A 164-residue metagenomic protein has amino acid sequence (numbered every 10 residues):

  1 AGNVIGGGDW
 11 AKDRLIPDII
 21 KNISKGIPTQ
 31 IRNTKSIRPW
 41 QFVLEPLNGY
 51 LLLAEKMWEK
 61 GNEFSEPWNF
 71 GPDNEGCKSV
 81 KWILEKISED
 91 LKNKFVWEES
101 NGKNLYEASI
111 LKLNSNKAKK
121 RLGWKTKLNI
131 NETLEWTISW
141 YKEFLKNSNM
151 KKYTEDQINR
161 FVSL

Functional and structural regions predicted by a protein language model:
A1-G61, N74-D90: NAD(P)-dependent short-chain dehydrogenase/reductase
P28-I31, L53-W68, F95, F144-Y153: Core catalytic loop region at the nicotinamide-binding pocket of NAD(P)H-dependent oxidoreductases
I37-R38, K127-I130: Donor nucleotide-sugar recognition loop
V43, P67, K103-K125, K146: Conserved C-terminal active-site "lid" loop/helix of NAD(P)H-dependent oxidoreductases that clamps the redox cofactor
S65-W68, K78-L84, K92-I110, K152-N159: C-terminal "lid/loop" region of Rossmann-like NAD(P)-dependent oxidoreductases
I130-L164: Amphipathic terminal alpha-helices
